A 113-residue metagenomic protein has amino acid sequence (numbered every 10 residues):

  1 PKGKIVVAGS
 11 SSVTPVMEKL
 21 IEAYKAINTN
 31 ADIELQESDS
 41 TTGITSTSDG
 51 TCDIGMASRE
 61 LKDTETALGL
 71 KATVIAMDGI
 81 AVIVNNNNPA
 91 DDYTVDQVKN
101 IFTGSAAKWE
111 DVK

Functional and structural regions predicted by a protein language model:
P1-K113: Flexible loop/hinge segments at secondary-structure junctions
